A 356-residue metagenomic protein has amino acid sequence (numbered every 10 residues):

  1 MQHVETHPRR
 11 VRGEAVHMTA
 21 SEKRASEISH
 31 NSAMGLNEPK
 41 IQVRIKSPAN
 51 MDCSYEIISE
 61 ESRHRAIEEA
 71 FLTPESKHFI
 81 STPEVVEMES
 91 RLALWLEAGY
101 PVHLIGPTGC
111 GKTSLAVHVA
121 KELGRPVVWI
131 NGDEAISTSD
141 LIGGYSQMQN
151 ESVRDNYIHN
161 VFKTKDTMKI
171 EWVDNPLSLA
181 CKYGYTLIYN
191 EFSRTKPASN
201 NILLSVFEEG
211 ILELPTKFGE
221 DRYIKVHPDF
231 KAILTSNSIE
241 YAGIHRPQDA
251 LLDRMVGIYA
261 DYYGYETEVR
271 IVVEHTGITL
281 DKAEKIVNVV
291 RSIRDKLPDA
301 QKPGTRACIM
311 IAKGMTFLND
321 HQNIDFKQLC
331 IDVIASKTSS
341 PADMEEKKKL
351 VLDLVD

Functional and structural regions predicted by a protein language model:
H3: Cationic, low-complexity basic patches in intrinsically disordered or flexible, solvent-exposed regions
H7-R10, E14, T19-E284, N288 (+2 more regions): AAA+ P-loop NTPase catalytic core and its hallmark functional loops
A20, P83, D281, R306 (+3 more regions): Alpha-helix boundary/N-cap detector
E68-F71, E75-F79, I324-D356: C-terminal engagement/docking regions of AAA+ P-loop ATPases
M148, M315-L318, S336: Phosphate/oxyanion-binding loops and surfaces in catalytic or ligand/nucleic-acid-binding neighborhoods
V153, M310-G314, D332-V333: Short secondary-structure transition/capping segments
V269, T276-D325: Conserved AAA+ ATPase small/helical "lid" subdomain
